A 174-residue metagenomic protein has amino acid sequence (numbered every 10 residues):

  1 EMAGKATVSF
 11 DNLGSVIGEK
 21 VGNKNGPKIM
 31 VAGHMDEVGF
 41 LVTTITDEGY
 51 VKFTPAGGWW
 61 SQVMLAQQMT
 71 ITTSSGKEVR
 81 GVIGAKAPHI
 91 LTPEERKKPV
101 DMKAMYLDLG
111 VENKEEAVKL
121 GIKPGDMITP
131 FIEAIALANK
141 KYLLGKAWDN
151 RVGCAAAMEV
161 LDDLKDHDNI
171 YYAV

Functional and structural regions predicted by a protein language model:
E1-V174: N-terminal hydrophobic/helix-forming segments and targeting peptides
